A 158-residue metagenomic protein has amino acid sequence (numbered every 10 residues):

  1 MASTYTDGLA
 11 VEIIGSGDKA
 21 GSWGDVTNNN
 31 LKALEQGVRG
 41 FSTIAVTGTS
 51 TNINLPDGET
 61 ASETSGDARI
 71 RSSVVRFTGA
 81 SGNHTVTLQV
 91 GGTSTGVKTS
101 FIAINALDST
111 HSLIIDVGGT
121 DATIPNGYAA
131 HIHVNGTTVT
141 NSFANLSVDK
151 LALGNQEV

Functional and structural regions predicted by a protein language model:
A2-L113, S142, A152, E157-V158: Exposed extracellular interaction/assembly regions and N-terminal maturation sites
S22-N29, N126-G136: Extracellular disulfide-bonded cysteine-rich modules/repeats
G118-I124: Short, aromatic/His-centered strand-loop micro-motif at the edge of beta-sheets
H131-S147: Low-complexity acidic/polar repeat-biased segments
